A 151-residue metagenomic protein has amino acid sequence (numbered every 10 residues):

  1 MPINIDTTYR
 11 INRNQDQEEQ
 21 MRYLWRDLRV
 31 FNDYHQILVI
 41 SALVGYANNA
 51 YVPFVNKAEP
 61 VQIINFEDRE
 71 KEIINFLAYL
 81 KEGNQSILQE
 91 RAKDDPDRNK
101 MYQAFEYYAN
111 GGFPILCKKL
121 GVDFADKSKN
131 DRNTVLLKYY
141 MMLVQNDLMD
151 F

Functional and structural regions predicted by a protein language model:
M1-Y23, Y51-F151: Charged, low-complexity intrinsically disordered terminal regions and linker tails
L28-H35, E67-D68: Structural motif
N32-A58: Short, basic amphipathic alpha-helical segments that act as recognition/interaction helices in nucleic-acid-binding
